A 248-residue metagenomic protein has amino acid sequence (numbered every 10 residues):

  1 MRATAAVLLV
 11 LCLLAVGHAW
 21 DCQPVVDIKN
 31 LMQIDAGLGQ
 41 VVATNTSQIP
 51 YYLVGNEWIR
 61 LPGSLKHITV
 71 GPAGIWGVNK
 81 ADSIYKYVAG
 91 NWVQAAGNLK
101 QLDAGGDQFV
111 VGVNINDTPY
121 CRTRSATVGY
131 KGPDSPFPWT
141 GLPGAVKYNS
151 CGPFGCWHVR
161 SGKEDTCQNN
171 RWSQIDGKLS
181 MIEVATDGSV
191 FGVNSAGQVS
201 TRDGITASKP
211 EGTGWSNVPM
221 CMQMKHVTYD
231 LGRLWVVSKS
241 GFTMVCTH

Functional and structural regions predicted by a protein language model:
A3-A19: Cleavable N-terminal signal peptides of Sec/SRP-targeted secreted and luminal proteins
A3-L8, F154-C156, S161, G197 (+1 more regions): Generic hydrophobic segment detector
L14-Q33, T46-V70, K80-G106, D117-C151 (+3 more regions): Trp- and S/T/G-rich repeat-edge/linker motifs of beta-rich repeat architectures
Q40-T44, G74-V78, Q108-V113, G155-V159 (+2 more regions): Short beta-strand elements that form the blades of beta-propeller/WD-repeat-like and other beta-sheet-rich scaffold
Q223-G232, V236-V237: Intrinsically disordered, low-complexity regions in large eukaryotic scaffold subunits of multi-protein complexes
